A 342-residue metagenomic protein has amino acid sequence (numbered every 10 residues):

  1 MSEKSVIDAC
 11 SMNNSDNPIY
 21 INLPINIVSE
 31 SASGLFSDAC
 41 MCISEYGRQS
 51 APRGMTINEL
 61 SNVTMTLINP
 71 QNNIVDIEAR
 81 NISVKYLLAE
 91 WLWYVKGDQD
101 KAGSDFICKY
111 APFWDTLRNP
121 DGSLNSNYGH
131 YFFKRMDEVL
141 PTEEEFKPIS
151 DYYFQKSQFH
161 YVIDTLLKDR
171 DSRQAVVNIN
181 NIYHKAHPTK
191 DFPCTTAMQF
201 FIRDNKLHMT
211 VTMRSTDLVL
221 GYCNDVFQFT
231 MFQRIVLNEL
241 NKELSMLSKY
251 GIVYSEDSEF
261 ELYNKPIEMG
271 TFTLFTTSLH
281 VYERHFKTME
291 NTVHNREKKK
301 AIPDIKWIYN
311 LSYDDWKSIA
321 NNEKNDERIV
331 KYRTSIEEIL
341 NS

Functional and structural regions predicted by a protein language model:
S2-S342: Terminal, non-catalytic protein-protein interaction segments that mediate quaternary/complex assembly
